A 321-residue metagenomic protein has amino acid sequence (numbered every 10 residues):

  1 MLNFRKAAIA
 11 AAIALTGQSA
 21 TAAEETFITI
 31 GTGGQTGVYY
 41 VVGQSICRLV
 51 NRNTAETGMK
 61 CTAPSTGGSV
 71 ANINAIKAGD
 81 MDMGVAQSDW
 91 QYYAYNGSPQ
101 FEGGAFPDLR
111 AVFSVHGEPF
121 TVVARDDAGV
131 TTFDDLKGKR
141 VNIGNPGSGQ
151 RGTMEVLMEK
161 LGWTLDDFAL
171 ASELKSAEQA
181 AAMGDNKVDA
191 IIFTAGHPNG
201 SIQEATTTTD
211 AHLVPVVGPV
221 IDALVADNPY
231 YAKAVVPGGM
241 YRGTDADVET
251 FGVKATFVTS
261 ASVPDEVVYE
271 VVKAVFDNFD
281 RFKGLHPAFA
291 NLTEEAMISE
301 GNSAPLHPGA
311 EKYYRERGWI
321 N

Functional and structural regions predicted by a protein language model:
M1-A8: Bacterial N-terminal signal peptides that target proteins for export
L15-T21: C-terminal segment of classical bacterial N-terminal signal peptides
A23-Y93: N-terminal (or domain-start) structured segment
E25, G58, G68-A71, A78 (+5 more regions): Extracytoplasmic
F27-N53, E118-D185, D280, E300 (+1 more regions): Bilobed "Venus flytrap"/periplasmic-binding protein-like clamshell domains and structurally analogous long
S88-W90, S98-Q100, A128, L165-V258 (+1 more regions): Pocket-lining segment of extracytoplasmic ligand-binding domains
E102-V115, F120, M240-E249: A structural signal for short loop-to-beta-strand junctions that line the ligand-binding cleft of periplasmic/secreted
V248-N321: Segments of small-molecule ligand-sensing domains
